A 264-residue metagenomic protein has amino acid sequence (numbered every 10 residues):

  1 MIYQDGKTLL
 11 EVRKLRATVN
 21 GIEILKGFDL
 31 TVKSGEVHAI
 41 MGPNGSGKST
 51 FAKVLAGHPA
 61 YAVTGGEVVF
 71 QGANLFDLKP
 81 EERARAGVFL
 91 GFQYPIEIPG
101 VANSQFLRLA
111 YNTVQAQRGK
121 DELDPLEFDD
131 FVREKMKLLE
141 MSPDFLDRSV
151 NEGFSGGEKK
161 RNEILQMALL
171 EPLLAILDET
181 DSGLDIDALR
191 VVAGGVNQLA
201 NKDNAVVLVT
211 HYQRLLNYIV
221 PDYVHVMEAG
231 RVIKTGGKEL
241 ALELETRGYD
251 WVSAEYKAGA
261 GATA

Functional and structural regions predicted by a protein language model:
L10, L25-G27: Conserved structural motif at the start of ABC-family nucleotide-binding domains
M41-P43: The feature captures the beta-strand-to-loop junction immediately N-terminal to the Walker
E67-R83, N151: ABC ATPase NBD Q-loop/coupling interface
I96-P172: ABC-family P-loop ATPase nucleotide-binding domains
I176-T180, D187: Walker B catalytic motif
L189-K202: Helical segment within the ABC ATPase nucleotide-binding domain
M227, R231-A254: Conserved beta-strand-loop-alpha-helix hinge in the C-terminal portion of ABC ATPase nucleotide-binding domains
